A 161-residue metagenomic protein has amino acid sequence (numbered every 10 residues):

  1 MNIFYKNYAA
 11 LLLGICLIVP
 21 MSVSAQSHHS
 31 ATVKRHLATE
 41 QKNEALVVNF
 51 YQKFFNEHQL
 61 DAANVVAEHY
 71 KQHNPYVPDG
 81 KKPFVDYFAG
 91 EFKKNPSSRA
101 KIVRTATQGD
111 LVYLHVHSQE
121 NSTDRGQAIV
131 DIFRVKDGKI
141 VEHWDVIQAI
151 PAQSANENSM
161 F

Functional and structural regions predicted by a protein language model:
M1-L12: Bacterial N-terminal signal peptides that target proteins for export
I3-F4, I18, S24, H28: Absolute N-terminal positional cue centered near the fourth residue
A10-P20: Bacterial N-terminal signal peptides
V23-F161: C-terminal and inter-domain tail/linker signature
